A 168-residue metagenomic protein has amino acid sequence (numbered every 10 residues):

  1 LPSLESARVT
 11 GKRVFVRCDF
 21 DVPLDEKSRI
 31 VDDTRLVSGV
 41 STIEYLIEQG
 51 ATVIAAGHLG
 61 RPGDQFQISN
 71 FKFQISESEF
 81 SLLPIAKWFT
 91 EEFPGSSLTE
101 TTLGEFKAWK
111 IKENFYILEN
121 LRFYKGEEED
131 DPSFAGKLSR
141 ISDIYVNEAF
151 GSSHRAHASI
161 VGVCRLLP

Functional and structural regions predicted by a protein language model:
L1-P168: Active-site loop-to-helix "anion-binding N-cap" substructures in soluble metabolic enzymes
